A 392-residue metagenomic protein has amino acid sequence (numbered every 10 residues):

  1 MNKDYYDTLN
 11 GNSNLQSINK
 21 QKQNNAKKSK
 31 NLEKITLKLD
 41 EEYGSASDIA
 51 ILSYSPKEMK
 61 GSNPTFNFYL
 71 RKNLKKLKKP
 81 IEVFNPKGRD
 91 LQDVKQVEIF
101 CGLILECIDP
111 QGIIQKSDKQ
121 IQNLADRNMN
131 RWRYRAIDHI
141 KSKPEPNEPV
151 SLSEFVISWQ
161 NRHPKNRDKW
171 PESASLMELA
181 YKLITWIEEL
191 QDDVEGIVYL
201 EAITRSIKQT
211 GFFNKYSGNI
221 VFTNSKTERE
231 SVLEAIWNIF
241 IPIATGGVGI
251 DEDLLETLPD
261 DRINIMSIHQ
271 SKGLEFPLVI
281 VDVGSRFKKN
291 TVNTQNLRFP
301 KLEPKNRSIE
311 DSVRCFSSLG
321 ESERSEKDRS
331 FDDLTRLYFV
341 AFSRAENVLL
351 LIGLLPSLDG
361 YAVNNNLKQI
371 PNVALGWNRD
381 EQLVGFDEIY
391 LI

Functional and structural regions predicted by a protein language model:
M1-K119, L255-F276: Conserved motor-region signature of P-loop NTPase helicases/translocases
E33-D40, S53, C101-I108, E188 (+5 more regions): Short, amphipathic alpha-helical segments that act as regulatory/interfacial helices in nucleotide-processing proteins
E41-D48, L52, P56, N147-Q270 (+2 more regions): Accessory C-terminal helicase-associated subdomains
Q92-K95, L190-V198, D328-D333: Structural motif
P110-E145: Extended, charge-rich low-complexity interaction segments
R135-Q160, D260-I263, S312-A374: C-terminal accessory regions
S271, E275, V281, S285-L302 (+1 more regions): Long, charged, helix-prone linker segments
T291-E326: Conserved catalytic motifs of ABC-family nucleotide-binding domains
